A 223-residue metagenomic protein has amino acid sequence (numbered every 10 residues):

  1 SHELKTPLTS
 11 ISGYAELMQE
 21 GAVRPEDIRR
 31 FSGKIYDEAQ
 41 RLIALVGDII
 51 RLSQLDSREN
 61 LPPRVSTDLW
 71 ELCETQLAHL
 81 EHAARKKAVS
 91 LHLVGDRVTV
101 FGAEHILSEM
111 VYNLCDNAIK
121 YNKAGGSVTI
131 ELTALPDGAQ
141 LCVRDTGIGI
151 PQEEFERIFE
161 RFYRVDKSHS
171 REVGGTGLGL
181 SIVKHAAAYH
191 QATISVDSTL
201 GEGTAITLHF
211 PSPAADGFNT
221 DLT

Functional and structural regions predicted by a protein language model:
Q19-E26: Short acidic helix/loop segment immediately C-terminal to the autophosphorylated histidine in two-component histidine
D37-L42: Short alpha-helical segment of the dimerization/phosphotransfer core of two-component systems
S57-P63, G95, T99-H105: Conserved micro-motifs of the catalytic ATP-binding
P63-E81: A conserved beta-strand-to-alpha-helix junction within the catalytic ATP-binding
A83-L93, R97: Short conserved segments within the C-terminal catalytic ATPase subdomain
I150-R164, K184: Short conserved segment of the HATPase_c
